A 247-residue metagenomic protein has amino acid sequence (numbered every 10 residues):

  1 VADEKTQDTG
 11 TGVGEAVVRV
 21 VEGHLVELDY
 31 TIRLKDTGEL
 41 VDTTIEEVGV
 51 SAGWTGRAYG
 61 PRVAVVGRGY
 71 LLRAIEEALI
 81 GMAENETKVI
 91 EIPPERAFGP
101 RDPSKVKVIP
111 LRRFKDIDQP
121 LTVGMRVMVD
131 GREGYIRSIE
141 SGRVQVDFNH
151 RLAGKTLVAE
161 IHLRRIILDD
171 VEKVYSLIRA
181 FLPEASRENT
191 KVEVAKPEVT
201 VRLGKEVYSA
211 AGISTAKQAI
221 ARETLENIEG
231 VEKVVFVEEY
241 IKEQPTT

Functional and structural regions predicted by a protein language model:
V1-T247: FKBP-type peptidyl-prolyl cis-trans isomerases
